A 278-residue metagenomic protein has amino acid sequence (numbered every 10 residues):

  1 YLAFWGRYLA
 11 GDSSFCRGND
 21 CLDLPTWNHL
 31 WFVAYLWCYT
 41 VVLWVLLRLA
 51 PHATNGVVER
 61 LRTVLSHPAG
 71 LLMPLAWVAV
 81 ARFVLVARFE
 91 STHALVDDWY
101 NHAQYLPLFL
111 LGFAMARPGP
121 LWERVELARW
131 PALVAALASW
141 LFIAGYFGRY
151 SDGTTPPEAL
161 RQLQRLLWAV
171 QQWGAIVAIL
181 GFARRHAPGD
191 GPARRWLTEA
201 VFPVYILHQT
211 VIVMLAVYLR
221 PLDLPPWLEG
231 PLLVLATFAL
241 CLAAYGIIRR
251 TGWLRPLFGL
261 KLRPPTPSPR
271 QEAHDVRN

Functional and structural regions predicted by a protein language model:
Y1-N278: Alpha-helical transmembrane segments and their immediate juxtamembrane cytosolic regions
